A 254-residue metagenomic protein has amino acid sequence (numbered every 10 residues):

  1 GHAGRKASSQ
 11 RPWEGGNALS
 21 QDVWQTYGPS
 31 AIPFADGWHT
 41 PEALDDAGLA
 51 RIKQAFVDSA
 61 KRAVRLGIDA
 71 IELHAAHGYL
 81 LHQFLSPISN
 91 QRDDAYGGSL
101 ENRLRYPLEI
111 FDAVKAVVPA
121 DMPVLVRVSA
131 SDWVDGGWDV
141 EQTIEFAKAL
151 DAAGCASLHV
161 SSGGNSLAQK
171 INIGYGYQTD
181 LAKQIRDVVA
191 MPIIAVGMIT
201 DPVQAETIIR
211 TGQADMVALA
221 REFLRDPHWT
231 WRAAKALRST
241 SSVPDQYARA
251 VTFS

Functional and structural regions predicted by a protein language model:
G1-S254: Flavin-dependent oxidoreductase catalytic cores
